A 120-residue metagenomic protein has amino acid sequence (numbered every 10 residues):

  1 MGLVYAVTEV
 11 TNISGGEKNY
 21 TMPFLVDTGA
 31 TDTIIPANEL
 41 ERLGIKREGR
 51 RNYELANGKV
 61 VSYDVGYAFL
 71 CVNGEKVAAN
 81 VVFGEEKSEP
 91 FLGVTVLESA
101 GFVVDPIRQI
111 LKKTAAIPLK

Functional and structural regions predicted by a protein language model:
M1-K120: Pepsin/retropepsin-fold aspartyl endopeptidases
